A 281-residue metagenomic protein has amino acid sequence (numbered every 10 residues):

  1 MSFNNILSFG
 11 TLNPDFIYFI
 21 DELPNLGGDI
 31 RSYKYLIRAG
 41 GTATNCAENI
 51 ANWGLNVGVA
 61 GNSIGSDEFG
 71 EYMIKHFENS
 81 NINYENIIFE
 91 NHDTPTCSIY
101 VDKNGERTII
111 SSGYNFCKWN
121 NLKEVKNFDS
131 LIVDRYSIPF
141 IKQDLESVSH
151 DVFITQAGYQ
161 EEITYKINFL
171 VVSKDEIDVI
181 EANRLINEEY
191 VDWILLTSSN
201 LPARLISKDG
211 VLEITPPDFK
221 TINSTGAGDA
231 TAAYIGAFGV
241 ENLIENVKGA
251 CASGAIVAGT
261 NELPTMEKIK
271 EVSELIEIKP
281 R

Functional and structural regions predicted by a protein language model:
M1-A60, N261: Glycine-rich phosphate/adenosyl-contacting loop at the front of the ribokinase-like
S2-L12, I74-F89, Y100-E213, I244-E245 (+2 more regions): Ribokinase/PfkB-type carbohydrate-kinase core domain
I30-G40, L212-G226, L243: Short pre-catalytic strand/loop immediately N-terminal to key active-site residues, enriched for Gly-Thr
T42-N45, P95, I180, A232: Short glycine/serine/threonine-rich phosphate/pyrophosphate-binding segments that cradle anionic phosphate groups
N52, W193, P217-R281: Conserved post-catalytic alpha-helical subdomain immediately downstream of the catalytic base and nucleotide-binding
W53, S80, H92-P95: Short, basic and Ser/Thr-rich N-terminal targeting/leader segments
N56-E85: A glycine-rich beta-to-alpha transition motif near the start of alpha/beta enzyme domains, typified by
